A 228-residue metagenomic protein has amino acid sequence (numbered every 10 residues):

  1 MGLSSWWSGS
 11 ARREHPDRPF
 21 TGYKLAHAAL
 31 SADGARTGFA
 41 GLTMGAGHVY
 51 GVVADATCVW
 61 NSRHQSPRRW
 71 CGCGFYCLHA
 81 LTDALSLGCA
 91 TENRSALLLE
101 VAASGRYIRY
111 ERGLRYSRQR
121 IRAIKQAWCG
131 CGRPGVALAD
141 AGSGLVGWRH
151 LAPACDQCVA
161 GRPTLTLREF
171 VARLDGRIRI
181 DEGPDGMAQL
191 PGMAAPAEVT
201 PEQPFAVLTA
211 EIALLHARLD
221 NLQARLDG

Functional and structural regions predicted by a protein language model:
M1-C73, C89-A90, S95-L99, A103-R112 (+1 more regions): ADP-ribose/NAD+-binding catalytic cleft of ART/PARP-like enzymes
H79-T91, A154-C158: A short, charged, amphipathic alpha-helix used as a generic interaction element across diverse proteins
Y110-A127, S143-H150: Short, flexible, mixed-charge glycine/proline-rich loop motifs that serve as phosphate/nucleic-acid-contacting
A127-G132, P153-D156: Cys/His/Pro-rich metal-binding microdomains
R133-A141, V159-T164: Cys/His-rich microdomains that often coordinate metals
L145-R162: Cysteine-rich micro-motifs
Q157-G176, G183-L190: Short metal-binding segments enriched for Cys and/or His
